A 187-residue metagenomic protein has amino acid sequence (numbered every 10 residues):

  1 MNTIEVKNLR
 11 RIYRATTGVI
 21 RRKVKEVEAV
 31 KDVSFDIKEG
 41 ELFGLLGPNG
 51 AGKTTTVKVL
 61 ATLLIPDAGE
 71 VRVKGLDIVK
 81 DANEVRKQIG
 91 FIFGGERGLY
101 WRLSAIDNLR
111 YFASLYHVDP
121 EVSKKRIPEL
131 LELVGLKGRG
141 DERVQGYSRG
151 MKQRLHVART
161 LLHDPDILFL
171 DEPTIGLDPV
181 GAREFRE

Functional and structural regions predicted by a protein language model:
R110, S114, E121-R139: Conserved ABC ATPase "signature" region
R143-Y147: Conserved ABC ATPase signature
V157: Hydrophobic anchor residue at the start of the ABC signature
D164: Conserved catalytic motifs of ABC-family nucleotide-binding domains
L168-E172, L177: Catalytic Walker B motif of ABC-type/P-loop ATPase nucleotide-binding domains
